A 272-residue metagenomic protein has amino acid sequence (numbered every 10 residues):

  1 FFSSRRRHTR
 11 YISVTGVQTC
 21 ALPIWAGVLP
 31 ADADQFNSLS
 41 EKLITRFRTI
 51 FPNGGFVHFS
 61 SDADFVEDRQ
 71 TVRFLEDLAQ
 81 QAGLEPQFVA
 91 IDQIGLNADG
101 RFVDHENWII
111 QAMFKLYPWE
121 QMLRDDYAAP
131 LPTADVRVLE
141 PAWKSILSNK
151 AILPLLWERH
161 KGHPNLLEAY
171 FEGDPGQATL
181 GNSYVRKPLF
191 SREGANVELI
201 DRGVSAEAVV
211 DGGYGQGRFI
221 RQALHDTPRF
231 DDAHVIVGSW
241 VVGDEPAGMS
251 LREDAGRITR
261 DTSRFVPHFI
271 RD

Functional and structural regions predicted by a protein language model:
F1-C20: Single conserved hydrophobic/aromatic residue that forms the stacking wall/gate of nucleotide- or nucleobase-binding
A21-D272: Domain-scale recognition of functional cores that engage charged ligands
